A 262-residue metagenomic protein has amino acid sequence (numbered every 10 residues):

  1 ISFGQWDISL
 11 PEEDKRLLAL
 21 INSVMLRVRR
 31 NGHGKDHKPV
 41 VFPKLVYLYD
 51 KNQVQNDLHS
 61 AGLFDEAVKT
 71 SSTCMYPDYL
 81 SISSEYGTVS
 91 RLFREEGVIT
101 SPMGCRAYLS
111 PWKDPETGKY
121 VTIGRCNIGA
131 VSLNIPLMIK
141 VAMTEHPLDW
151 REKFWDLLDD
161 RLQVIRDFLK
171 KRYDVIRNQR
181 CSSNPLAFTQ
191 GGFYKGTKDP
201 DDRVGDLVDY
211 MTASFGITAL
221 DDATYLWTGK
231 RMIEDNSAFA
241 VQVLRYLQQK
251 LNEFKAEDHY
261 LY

Functional and structural regions predicted by a protein language model:
I1-Y210, L226, K230-Y262: Conserved catalytic cores of very large enzyme subunits
F215-T224: Extended amphipathic alpha-helical segments enriched in small hydrophobics
